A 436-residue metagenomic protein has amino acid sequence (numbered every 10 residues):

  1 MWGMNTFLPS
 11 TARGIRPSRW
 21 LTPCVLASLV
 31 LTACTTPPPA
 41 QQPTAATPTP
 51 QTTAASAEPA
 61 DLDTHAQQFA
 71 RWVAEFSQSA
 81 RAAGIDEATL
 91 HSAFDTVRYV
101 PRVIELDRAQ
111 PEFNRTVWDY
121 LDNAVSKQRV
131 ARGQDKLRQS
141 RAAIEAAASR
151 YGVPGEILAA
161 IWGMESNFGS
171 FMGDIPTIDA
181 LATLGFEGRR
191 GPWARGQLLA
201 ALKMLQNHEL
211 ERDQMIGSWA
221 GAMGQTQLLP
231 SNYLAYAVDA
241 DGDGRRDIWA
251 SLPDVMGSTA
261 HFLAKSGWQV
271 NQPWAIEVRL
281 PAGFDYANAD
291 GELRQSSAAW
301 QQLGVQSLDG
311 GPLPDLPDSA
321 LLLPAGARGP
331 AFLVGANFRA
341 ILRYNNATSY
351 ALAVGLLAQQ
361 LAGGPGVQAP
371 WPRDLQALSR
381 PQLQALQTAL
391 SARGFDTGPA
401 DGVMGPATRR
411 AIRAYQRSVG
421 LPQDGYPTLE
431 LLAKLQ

Functional and structural regions predicted by a protein language model:
N5-C24: Bacterial N-terminal signal peptides that target proteins for export
V30-A33: C-terminal motif of bacterial Sec signal peptides marking the signal peptidase cleavage site
T35-P37: Bacterial signal peptide processing site
P39-A70: Post-signal peptide N-terminal segment of mature Sec-exported envelope proteins
T53-D61, A74-F76, D119-R129, G335: Acidic/histidine-rich, surface-exposed loop or edge segments in extracytoplasmic proteins
D61-D95: Mature N-terminal segment immediately following signal peptide/propeptide cleavage in secreted/periplasmic
I85-L316, P330-F332, I341-R380, G402 (+1 more regions): Catalytic glycan-binding domains that act on GlcNAc-containing polysaccharides
L378-L383, S391-L435: Short acidic, glycine/serine/threonine-rich helix-capping segments at coil-helix boundaries
